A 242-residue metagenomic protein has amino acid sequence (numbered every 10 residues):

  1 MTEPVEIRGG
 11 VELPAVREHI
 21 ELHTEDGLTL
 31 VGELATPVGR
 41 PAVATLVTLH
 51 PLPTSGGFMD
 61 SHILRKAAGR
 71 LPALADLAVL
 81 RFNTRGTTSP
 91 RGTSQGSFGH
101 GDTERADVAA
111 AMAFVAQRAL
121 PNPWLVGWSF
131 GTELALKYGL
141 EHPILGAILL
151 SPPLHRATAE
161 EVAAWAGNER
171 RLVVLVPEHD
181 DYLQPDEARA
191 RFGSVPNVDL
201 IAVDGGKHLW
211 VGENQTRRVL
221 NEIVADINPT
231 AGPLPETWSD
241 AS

Functional and structural regions predicted by a protein language model:
M1-G39: N-terminal cap/lid segment of alpha/beta-hydrolase-fold proteins
L28-T36, A42-L120: Serine-hydrolase catalytic machinery in alpha/beta-hydrolase-like enzymes
G127-A135: Gly/Ala-rich beta-loop-alpha elbow adjacent to hydrolase catalytic centers
H155-R156, E178-L183, H208-L209: Acidic catalytic loop of the alpha/beta-hydrolase fold
E160-V162, L183-G193, Q215: Short alpha-helix in the alpha/beta-hydrolase fold that links the catalytic acid
N168-E169, V173-V176, D180: Short beta-strand/loop motif that positions the catalytic acidic residue of the alpha/beta-hydrolase fold
G193-L209: Catalytic histidine neighborhood in serine/cysteine hydrolases with alpha/beta-hydrolase-type architecture
G206-R218: Catalytic histidine-centered segment of alpha/beta-hydrolase-like enzymes
